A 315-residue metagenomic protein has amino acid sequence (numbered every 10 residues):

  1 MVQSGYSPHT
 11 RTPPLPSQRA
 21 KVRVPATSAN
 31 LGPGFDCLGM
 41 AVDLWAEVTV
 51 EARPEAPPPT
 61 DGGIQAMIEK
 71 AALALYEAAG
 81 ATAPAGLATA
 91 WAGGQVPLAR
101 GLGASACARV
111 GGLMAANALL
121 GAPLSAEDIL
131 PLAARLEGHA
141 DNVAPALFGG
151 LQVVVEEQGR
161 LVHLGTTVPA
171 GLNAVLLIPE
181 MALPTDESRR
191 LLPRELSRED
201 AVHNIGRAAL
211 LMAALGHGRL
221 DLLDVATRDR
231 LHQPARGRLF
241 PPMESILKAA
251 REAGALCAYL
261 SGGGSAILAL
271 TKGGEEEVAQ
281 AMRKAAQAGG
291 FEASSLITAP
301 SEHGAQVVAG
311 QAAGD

Functional and structural regions predicted by a protein language model:
V2-R100, M114, A118, A122-L124 (+2 more regions): ATP-binding N-lobe of GHMP and related small-molecule kinases
R11-T12, D36-G39, A134-L136, A140-A144 (+3 more regions): A generic local secondary-structure boundary/capping motif
R23-P25, A41, A146-G149, V155 (+2 more regions): Short beta-strand segments
A26, L44, I178-L183, R230-L231 (+2 more regions): Glycine-rich beta-alpha junction loops
A52, P179, A269-G273: Short beta-strand-to-loop capping motifs
A83-V162: Gly/Ser-rich oxyanion-binding loop with an adjacent helix/lid that shapes the negatively charged ligand pocket
V175-R238: Active-site rim beta-loop-alpha module in soluble metabolic enzymes
L215-D315: Glycine-rich, charge-dense phosphate/pyrophosphate-binding loop(s) and the adjacent flexible "lid"/catalytic subdomain
